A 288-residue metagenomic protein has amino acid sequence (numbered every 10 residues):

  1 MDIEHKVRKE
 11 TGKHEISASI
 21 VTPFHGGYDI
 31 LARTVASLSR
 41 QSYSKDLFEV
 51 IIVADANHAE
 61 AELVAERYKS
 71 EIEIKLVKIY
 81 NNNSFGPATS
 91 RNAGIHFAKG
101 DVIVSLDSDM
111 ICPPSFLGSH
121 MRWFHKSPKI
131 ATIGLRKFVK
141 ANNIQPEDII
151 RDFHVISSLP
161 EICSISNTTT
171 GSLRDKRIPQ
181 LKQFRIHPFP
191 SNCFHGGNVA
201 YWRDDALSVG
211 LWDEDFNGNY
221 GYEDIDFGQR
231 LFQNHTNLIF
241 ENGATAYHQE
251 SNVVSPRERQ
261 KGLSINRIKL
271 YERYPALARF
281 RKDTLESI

Functional and structural regions predicted by a protein language model:
M1-R40: N-proximal low-complexity "stem/linker" segments adjacent to membrane-targeting elements
R33, F138-V139, E214-N217, F240-E258: Active-site donor/metal-binding and catalytic loop motifs of nucleotide-sugar-dependent glycosylation enzymes
S39-Y80: Acidic donor-binding segment of Leloir-type glycosyltransferases
N82-A98, R230: Glycine-rich, basic loop-to-helix element that forms the pyrophosphate-binding segment of sugar-nucleotide handling
I103: Short aromatic/hydrophobic "clamp" motif used to bind/position activated sugar donors
S115-T168: Conserved donor NDP-sugar-binding/catalytic core segment of glycosyltransferases
D152-S191: Short, flexible, basic/aromatic active-site loop/helix in glycosyltransferases
G197, G218-D226: Acidic donor-binding loop at a coil-to-helix junction in glycosyltransferase catalytic cores that engages
